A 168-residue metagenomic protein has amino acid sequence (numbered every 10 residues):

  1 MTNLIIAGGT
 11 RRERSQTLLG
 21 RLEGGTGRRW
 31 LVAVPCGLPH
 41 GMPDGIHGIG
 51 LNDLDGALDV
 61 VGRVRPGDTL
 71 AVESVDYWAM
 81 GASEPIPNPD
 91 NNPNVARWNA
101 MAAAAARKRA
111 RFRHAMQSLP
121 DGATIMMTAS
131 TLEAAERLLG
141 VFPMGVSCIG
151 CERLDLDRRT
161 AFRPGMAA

Functional and structural regions predicted by a protein language model:
M1, G165-A168: Short intrinsically disordered terminal tails
M1-T26: Glycine-rich P-loop/Walker A and Walker A-like loops and their local beta1-loop-alpha1 context in P-loop NTPases
E23-G25, G62-R65, H114-G122: Conserved catalytic network of the ASCE P-loop NTPase/AAA+ motor domain
R28-L38: Short beta-strand-centered segment that lines the nucleotide-binding/catalytic pocket of NTP-utilizing
L38-D44, E136-L139: Short loop/helix-cap segments at secondary-structure boundaries that form the rim of catalytic
G45-R65: Short glycine-rich substrate-engagement loop in P-loop NTPases that contacts/grips substrate
V75-M166: Replace "adjacent to P-loop NTPase cores in ATP/GTP-dependent enzymes" with "adjacent to NTP-binding cores
